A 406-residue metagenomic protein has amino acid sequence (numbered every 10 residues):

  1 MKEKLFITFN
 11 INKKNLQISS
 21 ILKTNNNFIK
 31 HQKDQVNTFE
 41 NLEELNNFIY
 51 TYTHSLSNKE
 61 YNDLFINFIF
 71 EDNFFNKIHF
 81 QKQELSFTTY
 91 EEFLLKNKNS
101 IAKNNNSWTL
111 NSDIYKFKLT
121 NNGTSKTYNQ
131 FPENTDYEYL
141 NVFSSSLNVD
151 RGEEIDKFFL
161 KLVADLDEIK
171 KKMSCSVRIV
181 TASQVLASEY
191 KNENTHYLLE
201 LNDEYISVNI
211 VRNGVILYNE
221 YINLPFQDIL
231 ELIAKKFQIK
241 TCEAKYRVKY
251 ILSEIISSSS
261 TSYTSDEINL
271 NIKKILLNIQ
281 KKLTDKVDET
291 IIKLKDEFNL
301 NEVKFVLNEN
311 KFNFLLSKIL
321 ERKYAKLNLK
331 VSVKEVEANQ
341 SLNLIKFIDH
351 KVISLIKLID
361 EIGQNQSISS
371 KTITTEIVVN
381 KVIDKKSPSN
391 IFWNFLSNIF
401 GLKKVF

Functional and structural regions predicted by a protein language model:
M1-N15, K23-H196, D296, N301-V303 (+2 more regions): Nucleotide/phosphate-binding catalytic cleft detector across ATP-hydrolyzing and phosphate-transferring enzymes
K2, F9-L16, I69-E71, K191-E193 (+4 more regions): A short acidic Gly-Thr/Ser loop motif
I21-K23, V211: Hydrophobic/aromatic beta-strand positions that recur at structurally equivalent sites within the blades
N41, P225, I229, K240 (+5 more regions): Helical mechanochemical/support elements of P-loop NTPase systems and associated helical scaffolds
N148-D165, C175, N213-S258: Glycine-rich phosphate-binding loop plus the immediately following alpha-helix
R151, I210, I256-F406: Helical "lid/coupling" subdomains associated with nucleotide-phosphate turnover
I179, H196, N219, N328-V333: Conserved beta-strand scaffold positions in the cores of enzyme catalytic domains, especially in NTP/NDP-utilizing
